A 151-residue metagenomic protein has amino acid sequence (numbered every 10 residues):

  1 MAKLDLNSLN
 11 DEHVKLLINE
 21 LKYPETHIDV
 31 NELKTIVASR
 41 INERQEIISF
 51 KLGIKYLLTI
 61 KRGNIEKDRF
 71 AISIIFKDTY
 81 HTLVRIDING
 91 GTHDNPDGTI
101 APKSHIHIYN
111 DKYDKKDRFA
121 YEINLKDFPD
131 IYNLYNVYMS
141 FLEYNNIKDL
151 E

Functional and structural regions predicted by a protein language model:
M1-K55: Charge-rich, low-complexity N-terminal segments
E12, P24, N89, K126-F128: Surface-exposed loop/turn and secondary-structure junction residues enriched for glycine/proline
E25, I106-I108, D130: Generic low-complexity segments that are intrinsically disordered, proline-rich and/or Lys/Arg-biased
T35-V37, S49-K51, G63, D111-D114 (+2 more regions): Residue-level signal for well-ordered alpha-helical segments
V37-T82: Amphipathic, interaction-prone secondary-structure segments
A71-N124: An exposed acidic His-Trp-rich patch
K115-E151: Well-ordered alpha/beta subsegment
